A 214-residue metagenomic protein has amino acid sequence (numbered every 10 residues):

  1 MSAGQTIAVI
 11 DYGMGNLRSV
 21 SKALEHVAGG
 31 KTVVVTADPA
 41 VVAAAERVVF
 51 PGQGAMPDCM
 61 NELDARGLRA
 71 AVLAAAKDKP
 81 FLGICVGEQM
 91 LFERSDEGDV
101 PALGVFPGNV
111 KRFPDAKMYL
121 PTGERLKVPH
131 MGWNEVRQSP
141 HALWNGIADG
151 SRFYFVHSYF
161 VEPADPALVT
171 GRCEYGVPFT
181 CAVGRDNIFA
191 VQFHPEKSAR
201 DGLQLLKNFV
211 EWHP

Functional and structural regions predicted by a protein language model:
S2-A8: Extreme N-terminal starter segment of soluble prokaryotic enzymes
A8-I10, Y154: Conserved beta-strand elements of the Class I
A23-T32: Short helix-loop-beta junction
V33-A44: Short acidic low-complexity segments
V42-G52: Short acidic/histidine-rich motifs immediately flanking catalytic phosphotransfer sites in two-component signaling
G54-H130: Cysteine-nucleophile active-site neighborhood
V110-P214: Amide-donor transfer/coupling interface in amidating biosynthetic enzymes
